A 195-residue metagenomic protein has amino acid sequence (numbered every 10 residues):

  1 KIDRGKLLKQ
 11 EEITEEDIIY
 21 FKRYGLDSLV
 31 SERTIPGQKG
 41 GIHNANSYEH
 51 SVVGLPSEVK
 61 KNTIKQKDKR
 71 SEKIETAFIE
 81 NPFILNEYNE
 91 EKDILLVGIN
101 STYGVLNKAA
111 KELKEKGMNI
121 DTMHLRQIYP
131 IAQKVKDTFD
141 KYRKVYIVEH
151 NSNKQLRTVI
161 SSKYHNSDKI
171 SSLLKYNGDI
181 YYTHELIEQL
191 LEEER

Functional and structural regions predicted by a protein language model:
K1-R195: Flexible, low-complexity linker and terminal segments
